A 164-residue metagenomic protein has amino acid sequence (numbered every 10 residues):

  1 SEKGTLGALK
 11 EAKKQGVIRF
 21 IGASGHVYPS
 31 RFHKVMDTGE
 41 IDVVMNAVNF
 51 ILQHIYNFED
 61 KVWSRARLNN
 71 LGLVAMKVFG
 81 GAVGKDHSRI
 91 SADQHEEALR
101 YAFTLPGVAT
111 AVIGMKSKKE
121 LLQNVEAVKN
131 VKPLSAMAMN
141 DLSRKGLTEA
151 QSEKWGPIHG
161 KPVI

Functional and structural regions predicted by a protein language model:
S1-F50, H54-K61, R67, L71-V74: Glycine/proline-rich, positively charged, aromatic-decorated active-site loop/lid region on the catalytic face
D37-E40, D60-I164: Structured C-terminal cap/extension of enzyme domains
